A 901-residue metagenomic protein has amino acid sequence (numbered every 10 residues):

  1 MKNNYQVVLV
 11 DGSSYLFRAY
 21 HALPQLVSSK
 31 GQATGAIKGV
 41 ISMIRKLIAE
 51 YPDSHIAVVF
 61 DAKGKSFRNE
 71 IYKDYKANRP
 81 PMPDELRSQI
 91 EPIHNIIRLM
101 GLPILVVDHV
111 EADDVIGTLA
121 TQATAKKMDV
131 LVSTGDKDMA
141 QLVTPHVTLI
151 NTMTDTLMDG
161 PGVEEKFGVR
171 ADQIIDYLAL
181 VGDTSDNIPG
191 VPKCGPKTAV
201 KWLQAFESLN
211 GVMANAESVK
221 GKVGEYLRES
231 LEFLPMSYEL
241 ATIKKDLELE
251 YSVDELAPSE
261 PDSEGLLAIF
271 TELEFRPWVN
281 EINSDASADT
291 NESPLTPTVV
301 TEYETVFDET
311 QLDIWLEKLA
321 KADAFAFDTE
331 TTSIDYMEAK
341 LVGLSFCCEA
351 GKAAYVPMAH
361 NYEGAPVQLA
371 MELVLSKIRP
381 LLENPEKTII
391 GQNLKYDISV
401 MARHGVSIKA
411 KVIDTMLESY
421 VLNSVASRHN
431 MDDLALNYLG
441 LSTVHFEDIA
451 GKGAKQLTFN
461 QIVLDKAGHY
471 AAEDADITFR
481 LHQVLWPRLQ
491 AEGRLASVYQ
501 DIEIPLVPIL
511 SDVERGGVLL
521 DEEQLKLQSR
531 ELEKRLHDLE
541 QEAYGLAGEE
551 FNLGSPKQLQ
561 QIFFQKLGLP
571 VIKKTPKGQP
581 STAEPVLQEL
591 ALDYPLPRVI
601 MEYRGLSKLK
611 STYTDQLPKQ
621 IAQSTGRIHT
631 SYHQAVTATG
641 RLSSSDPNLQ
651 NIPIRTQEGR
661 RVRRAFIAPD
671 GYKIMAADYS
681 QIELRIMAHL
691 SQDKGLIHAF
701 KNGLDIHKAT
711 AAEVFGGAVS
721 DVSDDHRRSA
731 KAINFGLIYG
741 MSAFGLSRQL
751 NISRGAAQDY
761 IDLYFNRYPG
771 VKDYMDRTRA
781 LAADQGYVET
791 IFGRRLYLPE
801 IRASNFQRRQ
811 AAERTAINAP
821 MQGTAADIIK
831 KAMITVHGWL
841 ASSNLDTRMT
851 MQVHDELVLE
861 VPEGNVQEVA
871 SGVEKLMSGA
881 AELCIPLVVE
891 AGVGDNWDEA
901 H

Functional and structural regions predicted by a protein language model:
K2-Y5, L26-V27, A77-L247, L436-Y438: Extended two-metal-dependent nuclease catalytic cores across DNA- and RNA-processing enzymes
Q6-V8, G12-A57, K73-D74, N78-E85 (+5 more regions): Conserved RNase H-like, two-metal-ion catalytic cores of nucleic-acid enzymes
A57-D61, V106-D108, L131-G135, A326 (+2 more regions): Acidic beta-strand-to-loop metal/phosphate-binding motif
D74-S88, A140-V169, G224, Y355-E372 (+3 more regions): Short alpha-helix plus adjacent loop in nuclease-associated cores
V130, F327, I413-T415, P669-I682: Conserved catalytic palm subdomain of right-hand nucleotidyl-transferase polymerases, strongest for RNA-directed enzymes
S230-G364, P380, A426, L434 (+9 more regions): Conserved "right-hand" nucleotidyltransferase catalytic core of DNA-directed polymerases
L457-N460, P508, D512-R515, A622 (+7 more regions): Conserved catalytic core of nucleic-acid polymerases
K534, D538-Q541, G545-R598, N766-R814 (+2 more regions): C-terminal polymerase-core module
